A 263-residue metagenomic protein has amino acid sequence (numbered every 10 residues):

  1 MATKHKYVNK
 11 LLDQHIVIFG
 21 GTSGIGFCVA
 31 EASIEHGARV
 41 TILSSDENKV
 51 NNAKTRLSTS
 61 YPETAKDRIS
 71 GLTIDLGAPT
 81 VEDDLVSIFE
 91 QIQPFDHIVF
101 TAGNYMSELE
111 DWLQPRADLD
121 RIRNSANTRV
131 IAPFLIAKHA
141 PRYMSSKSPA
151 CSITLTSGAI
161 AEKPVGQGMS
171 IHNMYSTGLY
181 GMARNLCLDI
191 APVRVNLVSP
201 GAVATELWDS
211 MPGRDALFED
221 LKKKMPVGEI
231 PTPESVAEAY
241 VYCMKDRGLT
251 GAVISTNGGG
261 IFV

Functional and structural regions predicted by a protein language model:
H15, T22-G24: Conserved glycine-rich cofactor-binding loop
A38-N52: Conserved glycine-rich Rossmann-like NAD(P)H-binding loop of the short-chain dehydrogenase/reductase
T59-T80: Rossmann-fold cofactor-recognition segment
L72-T73, P79-F95: Conserved amphipathic alpha-helix within the SDR
V99-E110, G258-G259: Conserved NAD(P)H cofactor-binding loop of Rossmann-fold oxidoreductase domains
N104-Y105, L113-A191, A202-V203: Catalytic loop of short-chain dehydrogenase/reductase
P200-M225: A glycine/serine/threonine-rich, flexible loop-to-helix segment that serves as the NAD(P) cofactor-binding "lid"
E229-N257, I261-F262: C-terminal substrate-recognition "lid" of short-chain dehydrogenase/reductases
